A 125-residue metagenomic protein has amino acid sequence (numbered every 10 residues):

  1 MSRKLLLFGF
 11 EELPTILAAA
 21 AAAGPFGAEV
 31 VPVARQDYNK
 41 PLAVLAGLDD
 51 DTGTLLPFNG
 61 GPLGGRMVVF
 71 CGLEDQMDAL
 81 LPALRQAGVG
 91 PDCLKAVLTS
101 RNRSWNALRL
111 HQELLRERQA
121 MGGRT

Functional and structural regions predicted by a protein language model:
M1-L48: N-terminal, charge-rich interaction modules
S2, G65, P91-D92: A general structural motif
G9, M67-F70, A96-S100: Short, charged/polar micro-motifs that form catalytic or ligand-binding hotspots
T15-I16, A79-R124: Helix-rich interaction surfaces within compact, conserved domain-sized segments that mediate assembly or partner
G24-A28, D49-T52, A87-G90, L114-E117: Short, low-complexity, polar/charged sequence segments that are solvent-exposed and flexible
P32-G61, A107, L114: Intrinsic, low-complexity N-terminal interaction/targeting segments
P57-A87: Mid-chain, well-packed structural core segment of small domains
